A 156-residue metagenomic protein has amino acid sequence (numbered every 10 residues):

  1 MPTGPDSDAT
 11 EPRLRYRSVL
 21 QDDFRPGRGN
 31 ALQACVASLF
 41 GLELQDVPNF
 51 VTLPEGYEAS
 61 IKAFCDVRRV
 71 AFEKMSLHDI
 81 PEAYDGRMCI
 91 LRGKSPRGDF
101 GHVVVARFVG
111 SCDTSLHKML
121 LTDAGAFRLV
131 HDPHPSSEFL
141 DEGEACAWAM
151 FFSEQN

Functional and structural regions predicted by a protein language model:
M1-V70: Active-site nucleophile-adjacent alpha helix/oxyanion-hole segment immediately C-terminal to the catalytic cysteine
L44-A147: Conserved active-site-adjacent core of cysteine acyl-enzyme catalytic domains
Q155-N156: Long, charged low-complexity regulatory segments
